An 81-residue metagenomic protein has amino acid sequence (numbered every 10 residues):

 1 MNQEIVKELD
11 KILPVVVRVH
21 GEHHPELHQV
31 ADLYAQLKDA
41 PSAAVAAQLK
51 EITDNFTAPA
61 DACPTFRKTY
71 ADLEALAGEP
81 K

Functional and structural regions predicted by a protein language model:
Q3-Y34: N-terminal acidic leader/helix
I12, V30, I52, L76-E79: Low-complexity, intrinsically disordered/propeptide-like segments
V19-H24, S42, T57-P64: Charged, low-complexity interaction regions
L27-D32, A46-A47, C63-A71: Short, charged, amphipathic alpha-helical segments
Y34-A58: Charged/polar low-complexity intrinsically disordered segments, enriched in acidic residues
N55-K81: Amphipathic alpha-helical binding modules
